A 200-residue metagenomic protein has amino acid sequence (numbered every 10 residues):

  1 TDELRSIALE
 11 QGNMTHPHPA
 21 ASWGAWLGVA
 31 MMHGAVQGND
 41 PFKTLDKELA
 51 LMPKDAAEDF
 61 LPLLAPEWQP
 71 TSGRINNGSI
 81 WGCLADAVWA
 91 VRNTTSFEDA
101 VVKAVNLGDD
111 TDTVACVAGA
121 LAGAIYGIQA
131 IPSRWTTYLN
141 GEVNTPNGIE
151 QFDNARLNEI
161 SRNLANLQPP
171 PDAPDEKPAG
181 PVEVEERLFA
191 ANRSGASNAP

Functional and structural regions predicted by a protein language model:
D2-A8, F60-A65, N76-G78, T94-S96: Short amphipathic alpha-helical segments, especially helix-boundary/capping motifs
D2-P19, A35-L45: Inter-helical turn/loop segments and adjacent helix faces that build the functional surface of alpha-helical bundle
L4, A20-G24, T44, S79 (+3 more regions): Generic hydrophobic secondary-structure packing signal
A8-M14, L27-H33, G82, D86-E176: Catalytic phosphate/nucleotide-handling subdomain of diverse soluble enzymes
H16-G24, V36-D40, I75-S79, D109-T113: Short, contiguous, pocket-lining structural segments that sit at or immediately flank catalytic/ligand-binding sites
H33-D40, A50-A57, W89-S96: Short helix-capping and hinge/turn segments at secondary-structure transitions, especially at repeat and domain
P41-G73: Small-residue-rich helix-loop
I160-P200: C-terminal domain-closing interface element
